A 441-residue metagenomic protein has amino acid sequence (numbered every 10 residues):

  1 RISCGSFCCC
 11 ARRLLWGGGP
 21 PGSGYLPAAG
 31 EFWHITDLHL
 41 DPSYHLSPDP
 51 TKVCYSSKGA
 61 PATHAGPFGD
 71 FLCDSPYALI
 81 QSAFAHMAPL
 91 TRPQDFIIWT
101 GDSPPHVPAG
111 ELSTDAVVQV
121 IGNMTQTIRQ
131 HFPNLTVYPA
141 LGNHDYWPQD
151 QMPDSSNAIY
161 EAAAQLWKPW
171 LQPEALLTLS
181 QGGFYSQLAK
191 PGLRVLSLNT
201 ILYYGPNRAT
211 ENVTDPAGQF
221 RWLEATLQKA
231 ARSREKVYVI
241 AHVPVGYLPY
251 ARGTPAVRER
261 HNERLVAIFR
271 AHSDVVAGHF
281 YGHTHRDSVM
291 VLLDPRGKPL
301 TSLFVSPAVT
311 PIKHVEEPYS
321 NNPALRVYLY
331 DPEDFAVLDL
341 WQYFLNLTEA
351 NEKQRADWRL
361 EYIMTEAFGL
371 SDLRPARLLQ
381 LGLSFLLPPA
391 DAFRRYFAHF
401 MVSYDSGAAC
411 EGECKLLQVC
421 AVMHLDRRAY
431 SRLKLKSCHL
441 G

Functional and structural regions predicted by a protein language model:
C4, C8-C10: Cysteine-centered motifs
R13-W99, A158-K229, S233, R286-G441: Metal-dependent phosphoesterase/phosphodiesterase active-site architecture
H34-T36, D95-D102, P133-N143, Y238-H242 (+4 more regions): Active-site neighborhood of phospho(di)ester-bond hydrolases with catalytic His/Asp-centered motifs
D41-Y44, P104-P108, P139-D150, Y204-P206 (+3 more regions): Active-site environment of divalent metal-dependent phosphoester hydrolases
P76-F132, T136-L141: Long, well-ordered early-domain segments
G101-Q126, Y146-A163, P249-T254, V289-P295: Metal-dependent catalytic neighborhoods of phosphoester/phosphodiester hydrolases
V117-H131, A158-L177, R258, N262-R270: Acidic, His- and aromatic-enriched active-site or binding-groove loops in soluble protein domains that engage sugars
G205-F220, Q228-Y281: Active-site-proximal segments of metal-dependent phosphoesterases and phosphodiesterases across multiple
